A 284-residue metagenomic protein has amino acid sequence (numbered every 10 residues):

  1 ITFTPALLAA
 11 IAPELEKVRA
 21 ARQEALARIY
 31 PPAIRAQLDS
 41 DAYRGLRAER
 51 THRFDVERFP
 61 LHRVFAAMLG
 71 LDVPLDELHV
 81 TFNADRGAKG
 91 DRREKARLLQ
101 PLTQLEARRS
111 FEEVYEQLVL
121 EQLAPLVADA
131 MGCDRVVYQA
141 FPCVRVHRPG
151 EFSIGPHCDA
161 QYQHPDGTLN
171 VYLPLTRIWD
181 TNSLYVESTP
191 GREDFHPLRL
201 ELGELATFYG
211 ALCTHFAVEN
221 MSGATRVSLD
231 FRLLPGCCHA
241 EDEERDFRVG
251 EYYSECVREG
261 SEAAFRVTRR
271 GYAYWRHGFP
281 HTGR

Functional and structural regions predicted by a protein language model:
I1-F54, F59: Fe(II)/2-oxoglutarate
T2-F3, R135-R145, N170, S183-V186 (+2 more regions): A structural signal for short, well-ordered beta-strand segments and their strand-loop junctions that often border
L38-E113: N-terminal accessory alpha/beta regions
G90-P149, P156: Signature of the catalytic double-stranded beta-helix
Y115, Q163, M221: Short, contiguous, pocket-lining structural segments that sit at or immediately flank catalytic/ligand-binding sites
E151-L212, R226, C238-E243: Catalytic core of non-heme Fe(II) oxygenases with the double-stranded beta-helix
C213-S222: Short beta-strand His + acidic residue motifs that chelate non-heme Fe in jelly-roll/DSBH and cupin folds
S222-R284: Non-heme Fe(II)/2-oxoglutarate
